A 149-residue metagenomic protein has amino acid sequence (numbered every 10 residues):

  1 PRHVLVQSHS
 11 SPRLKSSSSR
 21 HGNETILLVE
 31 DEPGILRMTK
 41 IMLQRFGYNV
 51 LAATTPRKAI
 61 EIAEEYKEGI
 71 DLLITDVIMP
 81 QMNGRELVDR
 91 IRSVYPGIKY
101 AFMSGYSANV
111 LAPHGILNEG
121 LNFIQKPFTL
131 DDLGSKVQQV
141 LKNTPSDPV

Functional and structural regions predicted by a protein language model:
P1-L27, E64, H114: Disordered, acidic interdomain junction associated with two-component signaling
S11, E86, R90-S93, G97-K126 (+1 more regions): Alpha4 helix (beta4-alpha4-beta5 surface) of REC/receiver domains from two-component response regulators
E30: Conserved acidic carboxylate
R37-R45: Charged docking surfaces used in two-component/phosphorelay signaling
K40, A52-L72: Acidic, metal-coordinating helix/loop segments flanking the phosphotransfer/catalytic sites of two-component signaling
T55-K58, N83-L87: Acidic catalytic/metal-coordinating carboxylates
D76: Active-site residues of response regulator receiver
M79: Receiver (REC) domain active-site loop signature in two-component systems and cognate sites in sensor histidine kinases
